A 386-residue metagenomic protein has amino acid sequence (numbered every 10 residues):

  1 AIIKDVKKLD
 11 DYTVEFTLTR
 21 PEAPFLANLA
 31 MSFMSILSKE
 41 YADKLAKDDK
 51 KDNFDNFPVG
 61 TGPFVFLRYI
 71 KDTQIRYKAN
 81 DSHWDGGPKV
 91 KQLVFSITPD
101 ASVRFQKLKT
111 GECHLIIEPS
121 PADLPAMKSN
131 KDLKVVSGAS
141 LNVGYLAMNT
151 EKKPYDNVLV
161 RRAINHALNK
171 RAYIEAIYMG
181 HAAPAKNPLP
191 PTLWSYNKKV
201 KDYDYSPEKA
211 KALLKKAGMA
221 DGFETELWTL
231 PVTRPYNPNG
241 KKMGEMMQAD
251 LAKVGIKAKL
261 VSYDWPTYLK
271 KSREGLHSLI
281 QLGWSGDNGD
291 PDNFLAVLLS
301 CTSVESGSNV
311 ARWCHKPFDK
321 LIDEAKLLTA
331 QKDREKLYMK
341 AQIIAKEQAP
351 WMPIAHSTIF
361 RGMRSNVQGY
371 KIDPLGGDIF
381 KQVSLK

Functional and structural regions predicted by a protein language model:
A1-D43: Surface-exposed binding/hinge segments that line and control ligand-binding clefts or catalytic entry sites
V14-F16, G62-V65, I75-R76, K91-I97 (+2 more regions): Short, well-ordered beta-strand elements
A23-P24, A30, I70, A79 (+4 more regions): Detector for C-terminal structural segments
S32-T61, H83-K89, P125-G138, A147-N157 (+5 more regions): Short, solvent-exposed loop/beta-turn-alpha elements that line the ligand-binding surface or hinge of extracytoplasmic
D52, N80-A126, G244, K257: Ligand-site clamp/hinge motif
F64, P184-A217, R234-K242: Structural transition elements
P119-N130, D287-P291: A ligand-binding cleft/hinge motif common to bilobed small-molecule-binding domains
